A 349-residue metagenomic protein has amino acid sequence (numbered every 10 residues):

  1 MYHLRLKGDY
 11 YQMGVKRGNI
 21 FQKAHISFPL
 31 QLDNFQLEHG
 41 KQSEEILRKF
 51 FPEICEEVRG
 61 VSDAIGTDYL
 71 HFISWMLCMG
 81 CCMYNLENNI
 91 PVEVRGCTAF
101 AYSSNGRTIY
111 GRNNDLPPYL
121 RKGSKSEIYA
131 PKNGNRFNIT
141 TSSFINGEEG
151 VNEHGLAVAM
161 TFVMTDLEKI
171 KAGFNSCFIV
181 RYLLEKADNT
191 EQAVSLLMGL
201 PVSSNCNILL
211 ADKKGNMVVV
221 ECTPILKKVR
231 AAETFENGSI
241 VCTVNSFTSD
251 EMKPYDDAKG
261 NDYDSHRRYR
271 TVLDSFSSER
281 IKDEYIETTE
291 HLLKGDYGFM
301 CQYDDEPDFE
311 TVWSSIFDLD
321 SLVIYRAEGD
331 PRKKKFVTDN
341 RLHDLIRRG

Functional and structural regions predicted by a protein language model:
M1-L30, Y110-R136, K228-A231: An N-terminal domain-start capping segment
M1-R95, D188-M198, K213-M217, N237-G349: C-terminus-biased signal that marks the final domain/tail of proteins
Q31, K49-S176, S203: A contiguous strand-loop segment
G96-S103, K125-I128, E148-G150, C206-D212 (+3 more regions): Short beta-strand scaffold segments in enzyme catalytic cores
D115-L116, C222-K228, D330-K333: A short, sequence-level motif marking secondary-structure junctions
A159-N216: Loop-centered beta-sheet repeat module
N216-F235: Extended amphipathic alpha-helical segments with heptad-repeat/coiled-coil character used for oligomerization, fusion
